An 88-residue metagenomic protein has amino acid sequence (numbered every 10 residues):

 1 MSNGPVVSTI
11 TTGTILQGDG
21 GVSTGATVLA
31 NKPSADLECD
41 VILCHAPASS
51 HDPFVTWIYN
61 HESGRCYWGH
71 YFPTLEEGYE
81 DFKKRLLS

Functional and structural regions predicted by a protein language model:
S2-V55, Y79: Short N-terminal "domain-start" leader segments that mark the transition from disordered tails or signal peptides into
N31, G69-H70: Residue-level detector of high-confidence beta-strand sites
D40-W68, K84-L87: Short aromatic-glycine-(Arg/Gly/Cys) micro-motifs in beta-strand/loop hairpins
Y71-S88: A short, charged, amphipathic alpha-helix used as a generic interaction element across diverse proteins
